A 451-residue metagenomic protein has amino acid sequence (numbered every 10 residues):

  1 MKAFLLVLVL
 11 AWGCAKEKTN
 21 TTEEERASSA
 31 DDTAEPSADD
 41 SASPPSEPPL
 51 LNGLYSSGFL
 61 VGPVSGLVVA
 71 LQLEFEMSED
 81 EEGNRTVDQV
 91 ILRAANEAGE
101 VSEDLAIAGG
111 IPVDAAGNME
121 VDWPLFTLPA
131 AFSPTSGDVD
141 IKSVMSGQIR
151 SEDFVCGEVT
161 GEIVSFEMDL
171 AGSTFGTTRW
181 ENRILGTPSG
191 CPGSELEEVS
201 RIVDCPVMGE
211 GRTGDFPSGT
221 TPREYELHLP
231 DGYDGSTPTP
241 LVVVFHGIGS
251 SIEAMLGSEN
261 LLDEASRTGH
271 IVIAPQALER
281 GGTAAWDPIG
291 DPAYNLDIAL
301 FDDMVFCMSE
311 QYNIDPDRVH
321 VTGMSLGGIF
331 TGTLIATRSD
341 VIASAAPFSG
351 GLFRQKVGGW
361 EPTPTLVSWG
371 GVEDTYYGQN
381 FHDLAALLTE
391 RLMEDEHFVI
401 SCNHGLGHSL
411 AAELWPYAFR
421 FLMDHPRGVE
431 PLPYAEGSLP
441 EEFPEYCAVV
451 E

Functional and structural regions predicted by a protein language model:
M1-W12: Sec-dependent bacterial lipoprotein signal peptides
W12-P49, E195: Ser/Thr-rich, Pro/Gly/Ala-heavy low-complexity intrinsically disordered linkers and tails of secreted extracellular
P44, E74, A106-G117, G137-M145 (+1 more regions): Edge beta-strand at a domain terminus
G62-S151: Predominantly extracellular/secreted and cell-surface proteins with exposed, flexible low-complexity segments
P192-L241, A293, T322-V341, A346 (+3 more regions): A domain-start/cap signature at the N-terminus of enzymes
P206, G211, F216, T220-L229 (+1 more regions): Serine-hydrolase catalytic machinery in alpha/beta-hydrolase-like enzymes
N313-S325: Alpha/beta-hydrolase fold nucleophile elbow
A343-F419: The feature captures the conserved acid-bearing segment of alpha/beta-hydrolase catalytic domains
